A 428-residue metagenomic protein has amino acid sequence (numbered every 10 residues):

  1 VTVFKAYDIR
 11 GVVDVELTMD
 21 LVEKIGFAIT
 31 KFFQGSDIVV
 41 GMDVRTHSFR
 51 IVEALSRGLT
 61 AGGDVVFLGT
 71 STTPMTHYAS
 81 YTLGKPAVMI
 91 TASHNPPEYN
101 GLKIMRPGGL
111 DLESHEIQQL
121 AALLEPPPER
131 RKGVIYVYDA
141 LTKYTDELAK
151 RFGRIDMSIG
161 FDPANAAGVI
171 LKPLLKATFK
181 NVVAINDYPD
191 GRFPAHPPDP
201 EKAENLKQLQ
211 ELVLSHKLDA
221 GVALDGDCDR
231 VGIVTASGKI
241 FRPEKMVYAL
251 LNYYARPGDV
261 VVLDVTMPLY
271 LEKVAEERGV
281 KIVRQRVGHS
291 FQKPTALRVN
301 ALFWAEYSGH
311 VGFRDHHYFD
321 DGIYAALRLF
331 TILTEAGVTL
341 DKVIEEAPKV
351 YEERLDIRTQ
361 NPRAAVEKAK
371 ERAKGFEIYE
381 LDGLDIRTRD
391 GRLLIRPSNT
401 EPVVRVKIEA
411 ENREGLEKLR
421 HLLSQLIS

Functional and structural regions predicted by a protein language model:
V1-G63, I135-M157, A167: An N-terminal, well-structured beta->alpha segment
S36-D43, V66, S158-F161, D259-V265 (+1 more regions): Short glycine-rich phosphate-binding loop at a beta-alpha junction
I38-N100, K176-V234: N-terminal small/polar loop signature for handling phosphorylated ligands or for N-terminal nucleophile
A87-Y99, V213-T235, I240, I282-R284 (+1 more regions): Glycine-rich phosphate-binding loop
P97-E98, I104-H115, Q119-P126, I155 (+2 more regions): Replace "Mg2+/Mn2+-dependent" with "divalent metal-dependent
N100-H216: Gly/Ser/Thr-enriched, mixed-charge loops and adjacent short helices that form phosphate/oxyanion-binding elements
P257-S428: Phosphate-binding and adjacent anionic-ligand microenvironments
